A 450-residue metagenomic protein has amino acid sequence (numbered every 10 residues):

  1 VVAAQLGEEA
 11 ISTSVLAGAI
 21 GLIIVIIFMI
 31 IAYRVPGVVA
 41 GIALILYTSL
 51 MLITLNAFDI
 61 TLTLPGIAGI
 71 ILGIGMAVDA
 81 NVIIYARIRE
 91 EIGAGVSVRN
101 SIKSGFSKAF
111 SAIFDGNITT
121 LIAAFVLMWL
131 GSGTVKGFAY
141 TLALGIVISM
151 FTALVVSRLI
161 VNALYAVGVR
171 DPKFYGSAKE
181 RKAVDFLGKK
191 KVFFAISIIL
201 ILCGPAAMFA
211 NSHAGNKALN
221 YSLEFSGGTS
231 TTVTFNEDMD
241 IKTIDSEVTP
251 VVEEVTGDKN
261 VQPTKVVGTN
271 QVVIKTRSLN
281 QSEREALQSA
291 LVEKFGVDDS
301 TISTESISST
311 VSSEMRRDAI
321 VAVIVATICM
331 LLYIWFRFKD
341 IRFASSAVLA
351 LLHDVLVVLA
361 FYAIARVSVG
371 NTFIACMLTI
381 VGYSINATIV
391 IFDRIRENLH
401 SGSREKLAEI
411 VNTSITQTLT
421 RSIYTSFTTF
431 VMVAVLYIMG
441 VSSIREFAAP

Functional and structural regions predicted by a protein language model:
V1-P450: A structural signal for conserved, well-ordered secondary-structure elements that form binding/interaction cores
